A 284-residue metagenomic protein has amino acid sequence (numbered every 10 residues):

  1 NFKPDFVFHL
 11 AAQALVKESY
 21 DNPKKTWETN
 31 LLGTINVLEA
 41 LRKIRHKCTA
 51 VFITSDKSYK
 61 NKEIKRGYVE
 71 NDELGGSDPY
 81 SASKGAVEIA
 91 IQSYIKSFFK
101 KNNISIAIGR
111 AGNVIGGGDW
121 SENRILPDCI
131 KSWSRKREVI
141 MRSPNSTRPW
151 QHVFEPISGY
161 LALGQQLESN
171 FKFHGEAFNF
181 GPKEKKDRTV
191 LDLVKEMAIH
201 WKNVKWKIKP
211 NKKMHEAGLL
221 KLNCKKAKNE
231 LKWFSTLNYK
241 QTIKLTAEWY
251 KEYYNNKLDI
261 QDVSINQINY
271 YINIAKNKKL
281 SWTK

Functional and structural regions predicted by a protein language model:
N1-T29: NAD(P)H-binding glycine-rich loop region in Rossmannoid oxidoreductase-like domains and their noncatalytic homologs
P4-L10, F52-T54, N179: Rossmann-fold scaffold of SDR-type NAD(P)-dependent oxidoreductases
L10-V16, D56-S58, N71-E73, S77-P79 (+4 more regions): Active-site pre-Tyr helix/loop in NAD(P)-dependent dehydrogenases
A11-A12, V87, A227, T242: Small-residue (primarily alanine) positions within well-ordered alpha-helices, especially packing/interaction faces
D21-E39, K43, C48-T49, S58-V114 (+1 more regions): Catalytic helix-loop patch of NAD(P)-dependent Rossmann-fold dehydrogenases
N113, W133-K284: C-terminal substrate-binding subdomain of Rossmann-fold SDR/epimerase-dehydratase oxidoreductases
